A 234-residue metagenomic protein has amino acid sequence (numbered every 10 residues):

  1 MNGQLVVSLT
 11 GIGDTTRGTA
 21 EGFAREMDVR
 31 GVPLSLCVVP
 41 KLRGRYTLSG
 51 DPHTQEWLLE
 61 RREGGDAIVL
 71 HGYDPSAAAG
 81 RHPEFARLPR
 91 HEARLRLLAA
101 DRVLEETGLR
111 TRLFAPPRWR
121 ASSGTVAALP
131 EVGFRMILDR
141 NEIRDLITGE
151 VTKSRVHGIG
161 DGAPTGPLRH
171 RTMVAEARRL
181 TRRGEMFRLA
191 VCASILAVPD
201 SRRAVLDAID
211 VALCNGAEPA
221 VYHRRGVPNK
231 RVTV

Functional and structural regions predicted by a protein language model:
M1-G64, L189: Active-site beta->alpha N-cap acidic-glycine motif
L5-L9, L34-L36, I68-H71, T111-F114 (+3 more regions): Hydrophobic faces of well-ordered beta-strands that scaffold small-molecule active sites in alpha/beta enzyme cores
G11-T19, V39-T54, A115-G124, A163-H170 (+2 more regions): Acidic-and-aromatic substrate-binding clefts and catalytic sites of carbohydrate-active enzymes
G18-F23, S49-R61, D139-G149, T165-R178: Alpha-helical scaffolding within the catalytic cores of extracellular/periplasmic polymer-degrading hydrolases
G31, S35, V191-V234: C-terminal domain-boundary segment and adjacent tail
R45, A77-L88: Surface-exposed, active-site-proximal loop segments in enzymatic domains
E84-D161, A197-R203: Catalytic domains of cell-wall/extracellular-matrix polysaccharide-remodeling enzymes, centered on de-N-acetylation
E150-I195: A conserved mid-domain beta-alpha-beta active-site/ligand-binding segment of alpha/beta enzyme cores
